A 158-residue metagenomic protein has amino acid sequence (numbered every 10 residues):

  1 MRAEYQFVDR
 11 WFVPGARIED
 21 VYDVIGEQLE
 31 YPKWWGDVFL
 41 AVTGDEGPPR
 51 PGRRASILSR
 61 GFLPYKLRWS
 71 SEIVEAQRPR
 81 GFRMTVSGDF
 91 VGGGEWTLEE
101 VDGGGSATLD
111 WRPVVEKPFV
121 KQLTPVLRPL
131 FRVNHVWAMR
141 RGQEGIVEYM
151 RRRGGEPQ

Functional and structural regions predicted by a protein language model:
M1-R50, E156-Q158: Hydrophobic ligand-binding cavity/cleft-lining segments
D9-W11, G44, W69-E75, G93-E100 (+1 more regions): Hydrophobic/aromatic beta-strand elements that line small-molecule binding cavities or substrate pockets in beta-rich
F12-G15, L58-F62, E99-V101, R112-E116: Solvent-exposed residues in well-ordered beta-strands and their adjoining turns, especially edge/terminal strands
R17, E27-E30, R78, G103 (+2 more regions): Amphipathic alpha-helical protein-protein interaction surfaces
E19-D23, E99-G103, E144, E148: Replace "anionic and nucleotidyl ligands
V42-F90, S106, R140-Q158: Glycine-rich portal/gate segments that line the openings of hydrophobic small-molecule binding cavities
T85-R140, P157: Beta-strand/loop substructures that line and gate deep hydrophobic ligand-binding cavities in soluble
